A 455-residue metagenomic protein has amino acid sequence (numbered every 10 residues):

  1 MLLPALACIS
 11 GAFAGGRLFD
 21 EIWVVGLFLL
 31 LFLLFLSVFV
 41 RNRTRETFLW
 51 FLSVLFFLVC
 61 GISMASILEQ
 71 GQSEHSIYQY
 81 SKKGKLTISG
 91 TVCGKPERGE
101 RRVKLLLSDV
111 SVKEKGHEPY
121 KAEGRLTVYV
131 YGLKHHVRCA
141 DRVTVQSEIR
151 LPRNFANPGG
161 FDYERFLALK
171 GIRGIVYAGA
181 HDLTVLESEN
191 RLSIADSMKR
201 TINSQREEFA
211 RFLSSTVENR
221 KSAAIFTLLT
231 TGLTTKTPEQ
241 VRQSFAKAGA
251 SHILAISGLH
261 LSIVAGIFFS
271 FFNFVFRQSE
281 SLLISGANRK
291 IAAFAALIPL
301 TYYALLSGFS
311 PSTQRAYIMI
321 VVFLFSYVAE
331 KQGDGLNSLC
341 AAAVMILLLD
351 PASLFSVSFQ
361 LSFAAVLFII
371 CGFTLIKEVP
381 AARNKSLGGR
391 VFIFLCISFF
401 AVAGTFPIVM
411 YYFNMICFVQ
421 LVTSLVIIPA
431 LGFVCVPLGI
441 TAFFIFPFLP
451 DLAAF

Functional and structural regions predicted by a protein language model:
M1-S76, K85, F272-V275, S279-I284 (+2 more regions): Transmembrane helix-bundle segments that form internal channels/tunnels in multi-pass membrane proteins, characterized
L3, G11, N42-R45, V176 (+2 more regions): Hydrophobic alpha-helical transmembrane segments in multi-pass membrane proteins
R17, F212, T216, V275 (+4 more regions): Alpha-helical structural context
W50, C60-H252: Membrane-interface helix/helix-cap signal primarily in integral membrane proteins
